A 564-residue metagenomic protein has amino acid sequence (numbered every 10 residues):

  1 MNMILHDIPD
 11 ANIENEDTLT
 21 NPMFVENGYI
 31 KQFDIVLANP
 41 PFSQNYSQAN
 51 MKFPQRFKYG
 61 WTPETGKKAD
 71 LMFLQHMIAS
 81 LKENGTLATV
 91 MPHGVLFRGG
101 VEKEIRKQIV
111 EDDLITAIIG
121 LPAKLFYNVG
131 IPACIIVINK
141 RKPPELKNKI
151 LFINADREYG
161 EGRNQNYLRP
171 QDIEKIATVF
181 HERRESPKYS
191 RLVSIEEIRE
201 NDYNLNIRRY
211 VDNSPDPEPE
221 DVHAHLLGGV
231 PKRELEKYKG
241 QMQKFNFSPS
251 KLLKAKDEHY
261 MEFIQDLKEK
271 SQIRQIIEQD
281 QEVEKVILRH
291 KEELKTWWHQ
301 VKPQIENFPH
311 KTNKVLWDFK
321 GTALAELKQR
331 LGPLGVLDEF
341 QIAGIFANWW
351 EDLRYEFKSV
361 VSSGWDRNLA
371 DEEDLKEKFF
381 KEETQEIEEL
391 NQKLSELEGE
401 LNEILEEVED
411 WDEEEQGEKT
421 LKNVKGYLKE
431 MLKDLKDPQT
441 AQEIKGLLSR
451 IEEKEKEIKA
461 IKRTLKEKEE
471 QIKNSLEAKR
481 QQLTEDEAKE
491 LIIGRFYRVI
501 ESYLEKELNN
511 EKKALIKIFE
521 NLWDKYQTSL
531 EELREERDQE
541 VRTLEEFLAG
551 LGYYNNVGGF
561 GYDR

Functional and structural regions predicted by a protein language model:
M1-A11: Short, conserved SAM-binding/catalytic segment of Class I S-adenosyl-L-methionine-dependent methyltransferases
N15, T20-P22, N27-L375, F379-D563: A conserved structural/catalytic subdomain of Rossmann-like adenosyl-cofactor enzymes
